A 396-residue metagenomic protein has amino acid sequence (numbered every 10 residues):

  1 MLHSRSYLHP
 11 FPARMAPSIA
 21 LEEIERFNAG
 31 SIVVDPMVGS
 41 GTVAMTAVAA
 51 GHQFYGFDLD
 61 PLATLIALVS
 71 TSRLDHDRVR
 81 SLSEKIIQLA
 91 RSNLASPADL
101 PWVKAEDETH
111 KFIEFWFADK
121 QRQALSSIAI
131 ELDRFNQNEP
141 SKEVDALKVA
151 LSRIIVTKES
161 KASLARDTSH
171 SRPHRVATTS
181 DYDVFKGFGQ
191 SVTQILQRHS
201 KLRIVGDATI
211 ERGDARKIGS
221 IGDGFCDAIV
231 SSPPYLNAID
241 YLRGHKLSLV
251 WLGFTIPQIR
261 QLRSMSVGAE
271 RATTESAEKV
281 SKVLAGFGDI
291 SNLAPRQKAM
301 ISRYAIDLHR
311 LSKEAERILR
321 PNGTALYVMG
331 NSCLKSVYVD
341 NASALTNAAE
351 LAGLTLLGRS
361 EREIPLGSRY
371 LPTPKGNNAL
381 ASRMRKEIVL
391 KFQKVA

Functional and structural regions predicted by a protein language model:
M1-S31, V156-S163, S171-H174, T178 (+1 more regions): Class I S-adenosyl-L-methionine
S6-F11, E108-K120, Q297-I306, V328-S343: Acceptor-substrate binding/catalytic loop of class I
A16, E22-S92, K186-S220, A228-A269 (+3 more regions): Conserved S-adenosyl-L-methionine
E22, R26-N28, A49-A50, F54-F57 (+2 more regions): Non-catalytic nucleic-acid substrate-recognition regions in nucleic-acid-modifying enzymes
R122-S231, L236-L242: SAM-dependent nucleic-acid methyltransferase catalytic core
Y235-E314: SAM-dependent methyltransferase catalytic-core segment centered on the flexible catalytic loop and adjoining short
L311-P321, A352: Conserved helix-to-beta-strand junction in the class I
R320, K375-A396: Core SAM-dependent methyltransferase catalytic element
